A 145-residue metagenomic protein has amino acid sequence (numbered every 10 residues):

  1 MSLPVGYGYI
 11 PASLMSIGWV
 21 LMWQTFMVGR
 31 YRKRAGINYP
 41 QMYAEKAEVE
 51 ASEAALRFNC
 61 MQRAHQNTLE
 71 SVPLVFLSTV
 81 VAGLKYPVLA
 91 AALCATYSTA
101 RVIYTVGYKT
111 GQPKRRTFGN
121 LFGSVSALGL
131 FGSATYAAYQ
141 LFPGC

Functional and structural regions predicted by a protein language model:
V5-A47: N-terminal signal-anchor transmembrane alpha helix
G6-L14, A90-L93, G119-A127: Transmembrane alpha-helices of multi-pass eukaryotic membrane proteins
I17-V20, Q24, P73, T96-Y104 (+1 more regions): Membrane-embedded alpha-helical transmembrane segments of multi-pass integral membrane proteins
E45-T68: Short membrane-interface loop/juxtamembrane segments of multi-pass integral membrane proteins
Q66-T79: Core segments of transmembrane alpha-helices that mediate helix-helix packing or line hydrophobic substrate/ligand
S78-T99: Short alpha-helical packing/oligomerization segments
I103-G129: Interfacial loop-to-transmembrane junctions
A134-C145: Juxtamembrane boundary at the C-terminal end of a transmembrane helix
